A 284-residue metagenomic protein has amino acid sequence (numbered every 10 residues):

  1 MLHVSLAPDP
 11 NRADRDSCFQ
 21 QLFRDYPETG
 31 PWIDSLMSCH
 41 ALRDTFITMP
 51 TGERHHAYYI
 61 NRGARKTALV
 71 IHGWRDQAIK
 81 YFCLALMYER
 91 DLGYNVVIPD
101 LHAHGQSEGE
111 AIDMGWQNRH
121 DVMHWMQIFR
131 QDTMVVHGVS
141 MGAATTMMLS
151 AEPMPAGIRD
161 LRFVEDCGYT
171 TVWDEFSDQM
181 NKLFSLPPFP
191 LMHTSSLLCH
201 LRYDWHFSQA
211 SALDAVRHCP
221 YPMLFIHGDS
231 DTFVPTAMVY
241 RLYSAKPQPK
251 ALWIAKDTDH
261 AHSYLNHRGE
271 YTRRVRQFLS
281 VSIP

Functional and structural regions predicted by a protein language model:
M1-T48: An N-terminal hydrophobic leader/cap segment in hydrolases
W74-M87: The serine-hydrolase catalytic nucleophile loop
R75-A78, H102-F129, T133: Catalytic nucleophile-loop/oxyanion-hole region of alpha/beta-hydrolase and closely related hydrolase-like folds
Y88-E108: Conserved alpha/beta-hydrolase
M148-H206: Hydrolase active-site cap/lid region
H218-P220, F225-H227, D231: Short beta-strand/loop motif that positions the catalytic acidic residue of the alpha/beta-hydrolase fold
T232-M238: Conserved alpha/beta-hydrolase "acid-adjacent" motif
T258-G269: Catalytic histidine-centered segment of alpha/beta-hydrolase-like enzymes
